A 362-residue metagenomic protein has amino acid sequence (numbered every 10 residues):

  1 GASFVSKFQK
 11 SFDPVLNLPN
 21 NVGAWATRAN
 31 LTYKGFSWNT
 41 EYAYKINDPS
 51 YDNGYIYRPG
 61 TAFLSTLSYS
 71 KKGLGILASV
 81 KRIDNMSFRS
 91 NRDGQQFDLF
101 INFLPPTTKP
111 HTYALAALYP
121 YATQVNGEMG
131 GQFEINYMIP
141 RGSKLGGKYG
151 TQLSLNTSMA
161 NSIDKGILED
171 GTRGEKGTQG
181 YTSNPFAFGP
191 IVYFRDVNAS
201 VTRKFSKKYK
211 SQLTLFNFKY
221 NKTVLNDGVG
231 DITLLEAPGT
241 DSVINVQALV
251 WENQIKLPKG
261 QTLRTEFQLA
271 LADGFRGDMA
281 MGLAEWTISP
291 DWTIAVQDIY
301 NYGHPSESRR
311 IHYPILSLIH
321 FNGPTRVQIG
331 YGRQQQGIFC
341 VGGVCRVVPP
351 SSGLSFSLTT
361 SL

Functional and structural regions predicted by a protein language model:
F4-L362: Exposed, low-structure sequence patches enriched in small/polar residues
